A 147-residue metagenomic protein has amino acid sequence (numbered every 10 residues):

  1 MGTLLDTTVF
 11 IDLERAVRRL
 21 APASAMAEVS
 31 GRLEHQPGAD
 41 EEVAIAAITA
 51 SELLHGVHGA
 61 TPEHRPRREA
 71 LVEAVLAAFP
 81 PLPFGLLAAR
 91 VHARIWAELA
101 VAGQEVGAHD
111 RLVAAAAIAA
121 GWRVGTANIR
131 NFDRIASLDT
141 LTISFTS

Functional and structural regions predicted by a protein language model:
M1, A114-S147: Acidic, PIN/NYN-like endoribonuclease modules and their adjacent C-terminal/linker elements
M1-I45, V57-A74, S147: Short, well-structured N-terminal submotif of metal-dependent ribonuclease cores
D6, D12, E52, D110 (+1 more regions): Acidic active-site catalytic centers that drive phospho-/nucleotidyl reactions and related ester hydrolyses
T8, A70, R90, R111-L112 (+1 more regions): Active-site phosphate/pyrophosphate-handling residues
F10, A50-L53, A89, F132: A generic structural signal for short hydrophobic patches within well-formed alpha-helices
I45-I48, A127: Substrate-recognition element of Asp-dependent hydrolases with the DxDx(T/V) motif
H55-H58, P66, A78-G125: Active-site neighborhoods of divalent-metal-dependent phosphate/nucleic-acid chemistry enzymes
